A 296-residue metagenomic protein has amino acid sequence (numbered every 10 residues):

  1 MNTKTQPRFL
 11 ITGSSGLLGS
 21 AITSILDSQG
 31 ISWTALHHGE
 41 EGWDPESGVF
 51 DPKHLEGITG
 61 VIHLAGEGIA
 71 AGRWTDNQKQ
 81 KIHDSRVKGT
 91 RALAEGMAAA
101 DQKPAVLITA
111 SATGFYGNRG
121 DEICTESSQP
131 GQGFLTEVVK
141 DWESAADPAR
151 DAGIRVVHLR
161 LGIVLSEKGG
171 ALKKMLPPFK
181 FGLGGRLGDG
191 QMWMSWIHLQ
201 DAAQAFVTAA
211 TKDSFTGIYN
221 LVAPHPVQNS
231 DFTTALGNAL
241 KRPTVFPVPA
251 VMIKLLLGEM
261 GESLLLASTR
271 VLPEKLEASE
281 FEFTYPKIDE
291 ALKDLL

Functional and structural regions predicted by a protein language model:
T3, P7, S263-L296: C-terminal amphipathic/interface module of NAD(P)-dependent oxidoreductases and related NAD-binding regulators
R8-S28: N-terminal Rossmann NAD(P)H-binding glycine-rich loop of SDR-like oxidoreductase domains
E41-A92: NAD(P)H-binding glycine-rich loop region in Rossmannoid oxidoreductase-like domains and their noncatalytic homologs
R91-G133: Conserved Rossmann-fold NAD(P)-dependent oxidoreductase catalytic core, especially the SDR/UDP-sugar
S111, S144-E167: Conserved beta-loop-beta element that borders a ligand/cofactor-binding pocket
K140, A152-I154, L165-K174, A209-Y219: Glycine/proline-rich active-site loop of Rossmann-fold NAD(P)-dependent oxidoreductases
L176-G184, M192-P226: Alpha-helical substrate-binding/gating segment
K212-E259, K293: Mid/C-terminal beta-alpha module of Rossmann-like enzyme folds, strongest in SDR-family dehydrogenases/epimerases
